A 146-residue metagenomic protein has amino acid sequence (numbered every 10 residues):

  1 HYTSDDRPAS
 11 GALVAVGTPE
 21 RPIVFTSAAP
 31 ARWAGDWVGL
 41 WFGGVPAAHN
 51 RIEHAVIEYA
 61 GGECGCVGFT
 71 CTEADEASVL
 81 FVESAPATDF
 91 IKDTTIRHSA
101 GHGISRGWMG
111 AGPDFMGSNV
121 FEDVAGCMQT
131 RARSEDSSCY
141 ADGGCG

Functional and structural regions predicted by a protein language model:
H1-G146: Beta-strand/loop edge motif enriched in small/polar residues
